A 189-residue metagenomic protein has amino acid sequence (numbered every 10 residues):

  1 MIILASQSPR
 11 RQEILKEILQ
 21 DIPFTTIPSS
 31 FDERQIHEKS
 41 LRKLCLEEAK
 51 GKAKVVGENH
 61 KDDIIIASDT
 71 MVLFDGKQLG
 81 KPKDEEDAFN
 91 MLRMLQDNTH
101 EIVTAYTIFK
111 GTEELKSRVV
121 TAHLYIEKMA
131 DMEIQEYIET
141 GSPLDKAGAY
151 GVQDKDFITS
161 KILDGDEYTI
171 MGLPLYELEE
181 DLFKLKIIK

Functional and structural regions predicted by a protein language model:
M1-I64, K77, F183-K189: N-terminal polybasic phosphate/anion-binding patch
A5-I14, N98, T121-K189: GST superfamily/GST-like fold recognition
L15, A49, D69, A88 (+2 more regions): Residue-level signal for inorganic ion chemistry
L44, T70-H100: Active-site-adjacent loop/tail segments of enzyme domains
A67, A105-T107, Q153: Short beta-strand segments
L73, T112-V120, L163: Acidic/polar active-site rim loop that often engages polyanionic ligands
K77-G80, T107, V119-Y125: Short beta-strand and adjoining strand-loop segment in the mid-core of the Rossmann-like NAD(P)-dependent dehydrogenase
F89-L92, A105-F109, E113: Anionic-ligand binding region
